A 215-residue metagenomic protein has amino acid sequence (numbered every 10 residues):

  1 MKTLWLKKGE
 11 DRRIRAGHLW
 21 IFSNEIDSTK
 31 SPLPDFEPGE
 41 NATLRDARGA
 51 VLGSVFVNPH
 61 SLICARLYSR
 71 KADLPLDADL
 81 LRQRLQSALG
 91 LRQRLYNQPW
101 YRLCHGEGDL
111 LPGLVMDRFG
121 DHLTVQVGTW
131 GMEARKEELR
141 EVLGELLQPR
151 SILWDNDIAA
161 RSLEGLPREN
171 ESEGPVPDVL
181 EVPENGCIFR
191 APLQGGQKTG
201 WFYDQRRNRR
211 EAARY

Functional and structural regions predicted by a protein language model:
M1-R118: Non-catalytic accessory regions of SAM-dependent methyltransferases
D11, R15, L19, S23-I26 (+1 more regions): S-adenosyl-L-methionine
L33, R140-G144, R209-A213: Short amphipathic alpha-helical segments and helix-helix/interface helices
P38, H60-R66, W130-L143: Extended active-site and interfacial segments that coordinate phosphate-rich ligands in large catalytic machineries
G39, D121, N208: Residue-level signal for inorganic ion chemistry
D79, S87-N97, Q148-G165, A213-Y215: A short, charged
C104-D117, E133-W201: Non-catalytic substrate-recognition/targeting regions of SAM-dependent transferases
L123-V127: Carbohydrate-binding surface patches
